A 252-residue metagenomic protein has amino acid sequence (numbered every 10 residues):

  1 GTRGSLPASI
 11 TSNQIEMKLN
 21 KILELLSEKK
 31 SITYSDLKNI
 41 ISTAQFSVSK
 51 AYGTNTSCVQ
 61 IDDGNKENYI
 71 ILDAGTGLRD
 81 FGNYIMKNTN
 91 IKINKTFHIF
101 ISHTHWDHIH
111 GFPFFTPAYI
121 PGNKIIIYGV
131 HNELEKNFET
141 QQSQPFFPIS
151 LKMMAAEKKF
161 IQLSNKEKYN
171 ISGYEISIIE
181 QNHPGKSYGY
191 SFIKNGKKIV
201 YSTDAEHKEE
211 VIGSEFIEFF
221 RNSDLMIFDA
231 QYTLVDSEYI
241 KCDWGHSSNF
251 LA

Functional and structural regions predicted by a protein language model:
G1-V200, E210-V211: Binuclear metal-dependent hydrolase catalytic cores
Q45-S47, K208-A252: Cap/insert and terminal regions of metallo-dependent hydrolase folds
S202-D204: DG-centered beta-turn motif at the end of beta-strands
